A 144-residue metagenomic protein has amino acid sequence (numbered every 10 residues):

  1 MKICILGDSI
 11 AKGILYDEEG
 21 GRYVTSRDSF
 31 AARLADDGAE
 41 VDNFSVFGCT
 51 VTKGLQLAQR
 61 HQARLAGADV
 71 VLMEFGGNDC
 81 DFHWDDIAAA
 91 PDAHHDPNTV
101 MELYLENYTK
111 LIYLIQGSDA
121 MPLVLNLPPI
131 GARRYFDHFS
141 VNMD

Functional and structural regions predicted by a protein language model:
M1-V46, Q62-G67: Serine-esterase "nucleophile elbow" of acetyl-processing enzymes
L6-D8, F44-F47, E74-G76, N126-P128: Active-site-proximal beta-strand/loop segments in catalytic clefts of secreted hydrolases
D17-E18, L55, D86: Residue-level detector of alpha-helical segments with a strong bias toward transmembrane helices and their helix-loop
R27, G54, N107-Y108: Amphipathic coiled-coil/heptad-repeat helices and related helical stalk/stem segments that mediate oligomerization
G48-Q59: Structural motif
Q59-D144: Alpha-helical cap/lid subdomain in secreted, periplasmic, or secretory-pathway luminal O-acyl-processing enzymes
